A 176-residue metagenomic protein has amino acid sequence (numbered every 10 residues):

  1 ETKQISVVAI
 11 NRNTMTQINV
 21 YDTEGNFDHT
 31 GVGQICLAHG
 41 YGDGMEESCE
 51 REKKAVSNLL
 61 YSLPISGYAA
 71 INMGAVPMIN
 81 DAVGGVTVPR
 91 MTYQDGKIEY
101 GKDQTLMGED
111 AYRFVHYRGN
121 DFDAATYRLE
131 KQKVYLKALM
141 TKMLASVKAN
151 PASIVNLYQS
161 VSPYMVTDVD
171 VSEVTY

Functional and structural regions predicted by a protein language model:
E1-Y176: Non-catalytic, solvent-exposed segments at the cell envelope interface
